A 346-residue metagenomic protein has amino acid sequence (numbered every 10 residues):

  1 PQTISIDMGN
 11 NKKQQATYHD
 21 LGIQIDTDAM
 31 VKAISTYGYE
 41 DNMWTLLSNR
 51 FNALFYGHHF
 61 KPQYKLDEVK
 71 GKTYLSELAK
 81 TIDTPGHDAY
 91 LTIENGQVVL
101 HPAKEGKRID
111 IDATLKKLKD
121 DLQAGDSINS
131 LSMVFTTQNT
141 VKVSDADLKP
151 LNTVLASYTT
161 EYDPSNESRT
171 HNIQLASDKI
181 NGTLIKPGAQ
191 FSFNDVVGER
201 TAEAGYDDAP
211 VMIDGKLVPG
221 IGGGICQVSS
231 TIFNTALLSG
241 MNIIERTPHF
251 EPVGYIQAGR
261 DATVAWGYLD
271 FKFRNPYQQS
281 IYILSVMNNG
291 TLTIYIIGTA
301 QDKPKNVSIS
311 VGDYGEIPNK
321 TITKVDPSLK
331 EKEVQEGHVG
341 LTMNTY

Functional and structural regions predicted by a protein language model:
T3-G106, I111: Signal peptide-directed extracytoplasmic domains
T92-E94, E105, D112-Y346: Well-ordered beta-sheet/strand-loop patches within structured domains
